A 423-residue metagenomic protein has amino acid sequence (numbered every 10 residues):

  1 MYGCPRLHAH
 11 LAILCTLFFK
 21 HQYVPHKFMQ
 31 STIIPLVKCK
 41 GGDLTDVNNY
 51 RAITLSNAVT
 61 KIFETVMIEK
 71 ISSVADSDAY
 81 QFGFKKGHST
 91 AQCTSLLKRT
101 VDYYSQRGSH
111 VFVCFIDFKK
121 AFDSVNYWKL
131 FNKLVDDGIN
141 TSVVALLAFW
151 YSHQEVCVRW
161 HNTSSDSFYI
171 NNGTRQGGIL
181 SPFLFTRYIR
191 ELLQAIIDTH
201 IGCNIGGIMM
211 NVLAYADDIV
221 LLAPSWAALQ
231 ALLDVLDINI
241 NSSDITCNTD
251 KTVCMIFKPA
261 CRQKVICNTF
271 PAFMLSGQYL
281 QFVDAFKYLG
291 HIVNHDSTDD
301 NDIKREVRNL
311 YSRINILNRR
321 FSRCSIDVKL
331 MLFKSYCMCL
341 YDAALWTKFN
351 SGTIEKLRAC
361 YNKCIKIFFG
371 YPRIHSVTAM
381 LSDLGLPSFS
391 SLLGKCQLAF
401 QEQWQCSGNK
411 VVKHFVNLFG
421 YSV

Functional and structural regions predicted by a protein language model:
M1-C15, F19-V24, I33, V101-H110 (+1 more regions): Short, charged alpha-helical motifs in flexible N/C-terminal segments and linkers
M1-E191: Conserved pre-catalytic core of RNA-dependent polymerases
G3, H10, L14-L17, K70 (+20 more regions): Alpha-helical recognition domains of nuclear gene-regulatory proteins
G3, L7-L11, M29, V59 (+22 more regions): Alpha-helical interaction elements in eukaryotic regulators
T45-N48, Q106-G108, N211-A214, Q281-A285: Short, flexible turn/loop "capping" segments at secondary-structure junctions
A121-D137, T174, V212-N241, K258-R262 (+1 more regions): Catalytic palm subdomain of template-directed nucleic-acid polymerases, centered on the conserved carboxylate motif
N162, T246-D284: Short, conserved micro-motifs composed of acidic
A216, N248-V253, F257-A260, A285-V411: Non-catalytic, peripheral interaction segments enriched in hydrophobic/basic residues
